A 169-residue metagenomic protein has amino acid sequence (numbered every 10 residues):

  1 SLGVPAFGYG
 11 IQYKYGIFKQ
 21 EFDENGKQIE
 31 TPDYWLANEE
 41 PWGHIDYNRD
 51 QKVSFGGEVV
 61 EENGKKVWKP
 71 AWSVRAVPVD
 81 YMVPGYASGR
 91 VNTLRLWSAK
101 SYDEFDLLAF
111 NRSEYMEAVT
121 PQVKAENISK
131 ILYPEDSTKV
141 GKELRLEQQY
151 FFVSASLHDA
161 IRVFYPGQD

Functional and structural regions predicted by a protein language model:
S1-D169: A conserved ligand/cofactor-binding region detector
